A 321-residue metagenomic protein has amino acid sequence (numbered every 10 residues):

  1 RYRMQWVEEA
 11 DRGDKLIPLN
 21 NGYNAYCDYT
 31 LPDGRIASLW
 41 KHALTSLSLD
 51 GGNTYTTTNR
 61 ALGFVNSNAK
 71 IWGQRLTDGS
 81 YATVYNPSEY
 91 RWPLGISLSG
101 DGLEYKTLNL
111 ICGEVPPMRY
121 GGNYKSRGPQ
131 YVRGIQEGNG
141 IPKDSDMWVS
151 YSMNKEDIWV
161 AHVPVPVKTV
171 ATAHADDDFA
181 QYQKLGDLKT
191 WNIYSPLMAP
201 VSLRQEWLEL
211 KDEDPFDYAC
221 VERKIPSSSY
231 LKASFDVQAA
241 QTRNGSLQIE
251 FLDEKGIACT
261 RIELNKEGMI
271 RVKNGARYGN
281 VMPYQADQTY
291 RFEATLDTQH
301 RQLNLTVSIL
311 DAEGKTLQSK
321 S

Functional and structural regions predicted by a protein language model:
R1-F179: Asp-box/BNR beta-propeller blade signature and adjacent active/binding-site loops in extracellular glycan-interacting
L31, N66, L76, P142 (+5 more regions): Surface-exposed coil/turn segments at beta-strand junctions on protein surfaces, enriched
G121-G122, A219-I225, Y278-Y284: Beta-strand-rich interaction surfaces with strong enrichment in secreted/lumenal proteins
Q183-L208: Extracellular glycan-recognition surfaces and repeat-rich motifs
Q205-I270: Secretory/extracellular carbohydrate-interaction modules and structurally similar beta-sandwich "look-alikes"
A233-F235, Q288-T298, L305-V307: Short tryptophan-centered beta-strand motifs in secreted/extracellular beta-sheet-rich domains of glycan-recognition
R271-E293: Short, aromatic/His-centered strand-loop micro-motif at the edge of beta-sheets
S308-S321: Short, solvent-exposed beta-strand-to-loop segments that form ligand-recognition rims of beta-rich domains
